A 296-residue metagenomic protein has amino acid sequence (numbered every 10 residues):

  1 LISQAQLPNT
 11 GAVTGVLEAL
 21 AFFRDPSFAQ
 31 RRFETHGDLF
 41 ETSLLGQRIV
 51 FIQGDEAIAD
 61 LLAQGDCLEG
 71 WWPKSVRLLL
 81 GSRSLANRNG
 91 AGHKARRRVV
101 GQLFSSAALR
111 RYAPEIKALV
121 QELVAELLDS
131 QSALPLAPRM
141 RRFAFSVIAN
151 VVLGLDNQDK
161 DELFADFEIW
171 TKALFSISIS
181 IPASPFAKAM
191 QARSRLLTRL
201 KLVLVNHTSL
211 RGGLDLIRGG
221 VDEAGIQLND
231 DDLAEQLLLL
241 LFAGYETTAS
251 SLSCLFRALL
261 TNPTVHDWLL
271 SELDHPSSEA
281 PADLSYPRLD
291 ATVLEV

Functional and structural regions predicted by a protein language model:
L1-L7, E69-R77, G92, A108-S250: Cytochrome P450 heme-thiolate monooxygenase catalytic core
L1-L78, S82, R88-A91, A95 (+2 more regions): N-terminal membrane-proximal hinge/A-helix region immediately C-terminal to the signal-anchor transmembrane segment
V16-G37, T198, L202, S277-V296: Conserved cytochrome P450 K-helix E-x-x-R motif and the immediately C-terminal K′/meander segment
A144, Y245-E272: Cytochrome P450 catalytic-core helices
L210-L214, L270-P287: Cytochrome P450 fold signature focused on the C-terminal beta-domain
